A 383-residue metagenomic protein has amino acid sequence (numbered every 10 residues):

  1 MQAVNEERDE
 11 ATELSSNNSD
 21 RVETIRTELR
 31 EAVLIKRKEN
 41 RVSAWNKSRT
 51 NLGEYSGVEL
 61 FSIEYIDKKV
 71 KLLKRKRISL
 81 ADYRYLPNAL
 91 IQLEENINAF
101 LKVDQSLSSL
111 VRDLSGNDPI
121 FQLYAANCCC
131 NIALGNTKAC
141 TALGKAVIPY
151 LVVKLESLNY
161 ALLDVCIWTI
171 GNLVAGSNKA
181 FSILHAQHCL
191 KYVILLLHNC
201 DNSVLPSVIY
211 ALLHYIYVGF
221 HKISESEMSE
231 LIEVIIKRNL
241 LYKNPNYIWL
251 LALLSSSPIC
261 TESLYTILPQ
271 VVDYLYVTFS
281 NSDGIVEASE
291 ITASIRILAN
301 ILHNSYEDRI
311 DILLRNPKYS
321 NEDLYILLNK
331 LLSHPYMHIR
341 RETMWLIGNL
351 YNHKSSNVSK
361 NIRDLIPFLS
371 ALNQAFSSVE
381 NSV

Functional and structural regions predicted by a protein language model:
M1-D104, S108-R112: N-terminal "cap/leader" segments of large eukaryotic alpha-helical scaffolds
Q2-A3, N18-V22, T27, L34 (+10 more regions): Extended acidic/polar regulatory tracts at the flanks of large eukaryotic scaffold/adaptor proteins
K47, L80-E95, L123-T137, V153 (+7 more regions): Alpha-helical solenoid repeat architecture
L52-S62, I91-D104, I120, K138-K145 (+11 more regions): Short, hydrophobic/charged alpha-helical patches characteristic of ARM/HEAT alpha-solenoid repeats and analogous
I66-V70, L107-R112, Y150-K154, Y192-L197 (+4 more regions): Buried hydrophobic core positions in alpha-solenoid tandem helical repeats
R75-I78, N117-D118, L158-N159, C200-N202 (+5 more regions): Short inter-helical turns and helix N-cap capping residues of alpha-solenoid HEAT/ARM repeat scaffolds
K102-R112, G116-L134, A142-V153, D164 (+1 more regions): Eukaryotic helix-linker segments that join adjacent hydrophobic helices
N349-V383: C-terminal interaction modules of eukaryotic adaptor/scaffold proteins
